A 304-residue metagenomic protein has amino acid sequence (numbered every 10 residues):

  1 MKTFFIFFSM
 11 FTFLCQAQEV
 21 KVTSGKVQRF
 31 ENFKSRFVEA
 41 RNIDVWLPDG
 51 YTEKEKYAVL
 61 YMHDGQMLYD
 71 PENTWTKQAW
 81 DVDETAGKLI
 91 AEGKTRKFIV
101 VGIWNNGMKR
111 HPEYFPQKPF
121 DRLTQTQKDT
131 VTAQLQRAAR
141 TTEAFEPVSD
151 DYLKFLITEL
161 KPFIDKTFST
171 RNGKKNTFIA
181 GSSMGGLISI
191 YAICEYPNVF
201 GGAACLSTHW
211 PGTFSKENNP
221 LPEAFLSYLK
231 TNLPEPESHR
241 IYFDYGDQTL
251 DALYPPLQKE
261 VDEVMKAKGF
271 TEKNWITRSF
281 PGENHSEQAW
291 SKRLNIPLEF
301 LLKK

Functional and structural regions predicted by a protein language model:
M1-K21: Bacterial Sec-dependent N-terminal signal peptides
Q18-K304: Non-catalytic cap/lid and distal C-terminal segments of serine-dependent acyl enzymes
